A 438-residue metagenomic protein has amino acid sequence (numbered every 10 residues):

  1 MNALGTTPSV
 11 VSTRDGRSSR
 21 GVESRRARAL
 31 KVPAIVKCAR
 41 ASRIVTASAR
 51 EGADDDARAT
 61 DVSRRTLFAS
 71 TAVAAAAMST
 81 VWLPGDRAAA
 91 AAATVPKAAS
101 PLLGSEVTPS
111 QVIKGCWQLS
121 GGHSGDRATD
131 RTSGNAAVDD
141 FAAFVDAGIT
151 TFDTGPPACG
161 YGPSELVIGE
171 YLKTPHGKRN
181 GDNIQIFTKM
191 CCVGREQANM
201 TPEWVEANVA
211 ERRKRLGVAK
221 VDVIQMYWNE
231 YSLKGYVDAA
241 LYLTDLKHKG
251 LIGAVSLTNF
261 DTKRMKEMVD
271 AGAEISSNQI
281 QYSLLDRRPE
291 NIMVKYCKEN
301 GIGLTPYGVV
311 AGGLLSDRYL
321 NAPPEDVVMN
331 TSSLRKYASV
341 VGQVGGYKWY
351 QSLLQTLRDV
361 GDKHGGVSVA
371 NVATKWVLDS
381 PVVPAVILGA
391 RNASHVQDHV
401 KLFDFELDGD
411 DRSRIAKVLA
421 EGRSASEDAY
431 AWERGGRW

Functional and structural regions predicted by a protein language model:
M1-S42, A47-A53, A57: N-terminal chloroplast transit peptides
R50, R58-Q185, A219, H248: N-terminal binding-site loop/beta-alpha segment at the start of enzyme catalytic domains that lines or forms
Q118-N135, M190-E203, S232: Active-site mouth loops of central-metabolism enzymes
G121, N229-G422, R434-W438: Beta/alpha (TIM)-barrel catalytic core signal, keyed to glycine-rich beta->alpha loops juxtaposed to Asp/Glu that bind
T129-F144, M200-R215, K263-M265: Short, acidic/polar
G155-E165, V193-N199, E230-K234, S283-R288: Acidic-and-aromatic substrate-binding clefts and catalytic sites of carbohydrate-active enzymes
G181-G194, I224, Q281: A short, structured active-site edge motif that brings together acidic residues
K214-S232: Active-site groove signature of glycoside hydrolases
